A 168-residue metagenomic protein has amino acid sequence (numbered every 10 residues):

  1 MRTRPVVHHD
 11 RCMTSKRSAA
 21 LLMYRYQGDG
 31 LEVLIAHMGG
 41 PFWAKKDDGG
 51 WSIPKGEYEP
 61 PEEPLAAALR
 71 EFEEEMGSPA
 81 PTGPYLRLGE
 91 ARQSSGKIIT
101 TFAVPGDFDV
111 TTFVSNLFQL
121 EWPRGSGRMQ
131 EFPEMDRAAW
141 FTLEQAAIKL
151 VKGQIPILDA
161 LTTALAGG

Functional and structural regions predicted by a protein language model:
R2-C12: Short, Lys/Arg-enriched N-terminal segments with co-localized hydrophobic residues within the first ~10-30 amino acids
D10-I53, F102: N-terminal strand-loop-strand
Q27-G30, G40-W43, E59, S95-G96 (+1 more regions): Short, charged/polar surface micro-motifs in flexible loops or helix N-caps
K45, P61, K149: Residues that scaffold the ATP/ADP-binding catalytic core of kinase and kinase-like folds
I53-L88, T142: The catalytic Nudix box helix
E90-G127, A139, L161: Active-site-adjacent beta-strand/loop module that shapes the phosphate/pyrophosphate-binding cleft
Q130-D136: Non-DNA-binding regulatory cores of transcription-related proteins, predominantly C-terminal effector-binding
L143-G168: Charged phosphate-binding loop/patch that engages nucleotide di/tri-phosphates or the phosphate backbone of nucleic
